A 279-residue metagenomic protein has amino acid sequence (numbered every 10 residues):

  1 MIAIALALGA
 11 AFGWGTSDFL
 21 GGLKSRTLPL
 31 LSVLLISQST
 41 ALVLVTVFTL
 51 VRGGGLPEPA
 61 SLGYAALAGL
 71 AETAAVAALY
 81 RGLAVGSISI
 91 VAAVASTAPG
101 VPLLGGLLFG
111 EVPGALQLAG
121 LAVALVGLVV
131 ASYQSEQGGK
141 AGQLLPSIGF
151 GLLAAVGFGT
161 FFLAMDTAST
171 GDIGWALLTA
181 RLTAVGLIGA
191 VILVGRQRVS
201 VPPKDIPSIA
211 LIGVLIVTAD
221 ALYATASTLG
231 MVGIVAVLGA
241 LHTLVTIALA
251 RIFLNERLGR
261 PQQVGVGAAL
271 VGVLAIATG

Functional and structural regions predicted by a protein language model:
M1-F12, L20-G21, R26-L31, L35-A65 (+5 more regions): Membrane-interface interhelical linkers
M1-G13, G53-E72, E111-V126, L152 (+2 more regions): Structural signature of hydrophobic alpha-helical transmembrane segments
W14-G15, A41, A68-V76, A98 (+4 more regions): Transmembrane alpha-helical core positions of polytopic small-molecule transporters
T16-L28, A77-G86, V94, T160-D172 (+3 more regions): Juxtamembrane C-cap of transmembrane helices in multi-pass membrane transport proteins
T40, V45, V101-G105, L116-S135 (+1 more regions): Hydrophobic transmembrane alpha-helices of multi-pass small-molecule transport proteins
T40-V45, V94-L107, T183-L187, A219-Y223 (+2 more regions): Alpha-helical transmembrane segments of compact multi-pass small-molecule transporters, enriched in specific families
V45-G55, P102-Q117, V156-I173, L215-G233 (+1 more regions): Hydrophobic alpha-helical transmembrane segments in multi-pass integral membrane proteins
L79, G100-A119, V129, V191-R196 (+1 more regions): C-terminal transmembrane-helix exit sites in multi-pass transporters
